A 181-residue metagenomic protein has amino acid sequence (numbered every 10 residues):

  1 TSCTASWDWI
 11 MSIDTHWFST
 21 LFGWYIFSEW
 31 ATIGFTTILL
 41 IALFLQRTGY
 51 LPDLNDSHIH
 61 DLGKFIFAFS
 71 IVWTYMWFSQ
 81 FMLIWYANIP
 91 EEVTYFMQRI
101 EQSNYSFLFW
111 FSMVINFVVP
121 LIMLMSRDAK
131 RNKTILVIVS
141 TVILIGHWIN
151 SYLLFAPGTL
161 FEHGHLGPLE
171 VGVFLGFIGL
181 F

Functional and structural regions predicted by a protein language model:
T1-F111: Long, contiguous internal "core" modules enriched in hydrophobic/ aromatic residues
I115-F181: TerminUS-proximal long segments
